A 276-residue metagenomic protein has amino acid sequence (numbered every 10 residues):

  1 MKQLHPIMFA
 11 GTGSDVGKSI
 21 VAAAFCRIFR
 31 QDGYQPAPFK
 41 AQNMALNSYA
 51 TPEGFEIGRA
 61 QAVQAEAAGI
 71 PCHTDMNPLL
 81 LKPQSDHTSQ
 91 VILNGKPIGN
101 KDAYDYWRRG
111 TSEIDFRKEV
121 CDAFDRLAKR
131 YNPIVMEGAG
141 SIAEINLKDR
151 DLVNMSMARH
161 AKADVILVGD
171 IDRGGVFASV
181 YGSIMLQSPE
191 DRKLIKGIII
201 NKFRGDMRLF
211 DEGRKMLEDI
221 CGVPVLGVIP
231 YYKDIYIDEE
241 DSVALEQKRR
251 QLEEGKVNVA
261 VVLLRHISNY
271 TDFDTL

Functional and structural regions predicted by a protein language model:
M1-L276: Flexible phosphate-sensing "switch/lid" loops adjacent to ATP/NTP-binding sites across phosphate-transfer
